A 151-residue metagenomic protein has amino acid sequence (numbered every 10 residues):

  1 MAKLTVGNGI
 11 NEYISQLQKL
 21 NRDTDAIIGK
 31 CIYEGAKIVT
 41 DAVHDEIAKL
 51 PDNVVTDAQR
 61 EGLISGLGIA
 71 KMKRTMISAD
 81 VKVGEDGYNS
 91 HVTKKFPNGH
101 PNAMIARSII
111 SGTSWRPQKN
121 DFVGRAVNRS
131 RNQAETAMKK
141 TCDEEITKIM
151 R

Functional and structural regions predicted by a protein language model:
M1-A26: N-terminal, Lys/Arg- and Ser/Thr-rich interaction peptides
A2-N11, E46-R151: Charged, low-complexity interaction tracts
L20, I38-N53: Short hydrophobic alpha-helical module
D25-G29, V54: Short, surface-exposed loop/turn segments at secondary-structure junctions
C31-V43, A134: Non-globular disordered terminal and juxtamembrane segments underlying protein topogenesis/assembly
